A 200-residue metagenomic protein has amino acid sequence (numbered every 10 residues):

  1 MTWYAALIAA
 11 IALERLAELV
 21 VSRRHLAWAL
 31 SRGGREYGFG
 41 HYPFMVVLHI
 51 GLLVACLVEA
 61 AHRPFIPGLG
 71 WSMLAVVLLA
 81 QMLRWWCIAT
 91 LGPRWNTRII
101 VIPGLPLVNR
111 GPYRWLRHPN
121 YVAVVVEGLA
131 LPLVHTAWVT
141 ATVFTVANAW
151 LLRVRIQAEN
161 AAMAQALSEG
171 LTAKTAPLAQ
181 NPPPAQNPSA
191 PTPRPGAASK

Functional and structural regions predicted by a protein language model:
M1-W3: Feature marks short, highly hydrophobic, charge-poor N-terminal signal-anchor/signal peptide-like helices that anchor
A5-A9, V46-I50, W71-A75, A141-T142: Hydrophobic H-region at the start of alpha-helical membrane spans
I8-R23: N-terminal signal-anchor/start-transfer transmembrane helix
A10-L13, L48-G51, A55, A75-L79 (+2 more regions): Hydrophobic alpha-helical transmembrane segments of multipass integral membrane proteins, especially permease/channel
V21-H41, F65-K200: Cytosolic-biased juxtamembrane loops and peripheral soluble domains of multi-pass membrane proteins
G40-L69: Long, highly hydrophobic alpha-helical transmembrane signal-anchor segments
